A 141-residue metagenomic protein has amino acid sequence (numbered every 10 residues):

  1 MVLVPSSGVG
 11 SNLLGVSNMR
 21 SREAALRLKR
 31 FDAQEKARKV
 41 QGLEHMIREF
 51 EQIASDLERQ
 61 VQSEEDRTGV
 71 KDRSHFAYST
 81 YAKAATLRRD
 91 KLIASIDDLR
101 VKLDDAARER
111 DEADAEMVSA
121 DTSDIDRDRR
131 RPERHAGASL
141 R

Functional and structural regions predicted by a protein language model:
V2-S6, G137: Polar low-complexity intrinsically disordered regions
P5-V40: Short, charge-rich amphipathic alpha-helices with coiled-coil/heptad character
R20, D121-R141: Short, charged, intrinsically disordered terminal tails
Q34, Q41-Q52, E58, E133-R141: Terminal alpha-helical segments
V40-L43, L87-D105: Amphipathic alpha-helical coiled-coil segments
I47-F76: Extended alpha-helical coiled-coil "stalk/arm" regions that act as elongated linkers or oligomerization scaffolds
G69-D97: Short, glycine/alanine-rich amphipathic alpha-helical segment that often forms an alpha-turn-alpha hairpin
I96-D121: Long amphipathic alpha-helical coiled-coil segments
